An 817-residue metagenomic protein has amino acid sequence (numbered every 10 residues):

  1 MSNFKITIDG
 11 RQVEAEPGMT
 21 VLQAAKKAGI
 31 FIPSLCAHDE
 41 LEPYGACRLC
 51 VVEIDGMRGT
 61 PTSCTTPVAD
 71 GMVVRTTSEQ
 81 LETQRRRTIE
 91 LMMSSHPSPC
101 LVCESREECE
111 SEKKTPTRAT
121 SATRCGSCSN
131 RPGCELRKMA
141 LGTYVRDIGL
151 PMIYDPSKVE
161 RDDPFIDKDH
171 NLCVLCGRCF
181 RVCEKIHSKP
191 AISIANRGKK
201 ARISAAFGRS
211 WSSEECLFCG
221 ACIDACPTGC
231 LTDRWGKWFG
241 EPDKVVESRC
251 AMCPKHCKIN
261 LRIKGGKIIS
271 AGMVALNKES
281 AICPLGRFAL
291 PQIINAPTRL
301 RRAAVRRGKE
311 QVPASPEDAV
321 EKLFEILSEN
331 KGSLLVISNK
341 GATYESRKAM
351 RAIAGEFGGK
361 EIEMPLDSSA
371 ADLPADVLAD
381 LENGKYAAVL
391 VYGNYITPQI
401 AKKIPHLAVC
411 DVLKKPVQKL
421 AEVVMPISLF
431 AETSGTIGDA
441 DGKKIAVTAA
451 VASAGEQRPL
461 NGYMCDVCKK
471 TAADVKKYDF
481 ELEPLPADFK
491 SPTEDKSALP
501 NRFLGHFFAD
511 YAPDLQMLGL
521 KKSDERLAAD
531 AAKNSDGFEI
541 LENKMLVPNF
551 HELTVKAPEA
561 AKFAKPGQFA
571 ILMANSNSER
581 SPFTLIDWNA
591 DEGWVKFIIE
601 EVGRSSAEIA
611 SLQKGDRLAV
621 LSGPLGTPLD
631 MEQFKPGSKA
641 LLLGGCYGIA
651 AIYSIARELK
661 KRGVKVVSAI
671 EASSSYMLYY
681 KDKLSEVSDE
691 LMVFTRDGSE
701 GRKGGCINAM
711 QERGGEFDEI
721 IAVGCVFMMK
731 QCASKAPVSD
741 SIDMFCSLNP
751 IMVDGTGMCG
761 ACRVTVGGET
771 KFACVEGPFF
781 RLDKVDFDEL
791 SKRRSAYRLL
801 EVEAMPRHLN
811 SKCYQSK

Functional and structural regions predicted by a protein language model:
S2-C219, I223-A225, G229-T232, P254-Q292 (+5 more regions): Ferredoxin-type iron-sulfur electron-transfer modules and their immediate structural context
V13, V21, A570, L618-L621: Generic structural signal for buried aliphatic residues
V52-D55, L572, V620-L621, V764: A generic structural signal for residues embedded in beta-strands
T120-A122, C176, R181, K237-T433 (+5 more regions): Catalytic alpha/large subunits of respiratory electron-transfer oxidoreductases, centered on bis-MGD molybdoenzymes
A532-D616: Ferredoxin-reductase
S578-L585, L625-F634, C774: Short, Lys/Arg- and Gly-enriched loop/turn segments at beta-strand edges
R604-D754: FNR/FR-type flavoprotein reductase catalytic core
P737, F745-G757, A761-K812: Cys/His-clustered metal-coordination modules, chiefly Zn-binding fingers
